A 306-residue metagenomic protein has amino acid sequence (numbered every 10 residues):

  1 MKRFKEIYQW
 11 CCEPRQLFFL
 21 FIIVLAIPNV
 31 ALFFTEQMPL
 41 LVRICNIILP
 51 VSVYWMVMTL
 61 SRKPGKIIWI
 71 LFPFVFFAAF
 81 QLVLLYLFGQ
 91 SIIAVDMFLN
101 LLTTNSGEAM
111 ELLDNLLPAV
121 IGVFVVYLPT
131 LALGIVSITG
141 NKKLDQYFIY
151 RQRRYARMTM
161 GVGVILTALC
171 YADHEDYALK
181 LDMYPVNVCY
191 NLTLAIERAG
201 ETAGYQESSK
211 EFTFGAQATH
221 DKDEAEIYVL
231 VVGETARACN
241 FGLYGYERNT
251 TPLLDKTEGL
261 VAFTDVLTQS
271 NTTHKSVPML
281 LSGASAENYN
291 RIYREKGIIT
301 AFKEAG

Functional and structural regions predicted by a protein language model:
M1-Y184: Transmembrane and membrane-interface helices of multi-pass, inner-membrane envelope-modifying transferases
G161, I165-L230, T235-G306: Active-site-proximal alpha/beta segments of enzymes that process anionic O-linked groups
